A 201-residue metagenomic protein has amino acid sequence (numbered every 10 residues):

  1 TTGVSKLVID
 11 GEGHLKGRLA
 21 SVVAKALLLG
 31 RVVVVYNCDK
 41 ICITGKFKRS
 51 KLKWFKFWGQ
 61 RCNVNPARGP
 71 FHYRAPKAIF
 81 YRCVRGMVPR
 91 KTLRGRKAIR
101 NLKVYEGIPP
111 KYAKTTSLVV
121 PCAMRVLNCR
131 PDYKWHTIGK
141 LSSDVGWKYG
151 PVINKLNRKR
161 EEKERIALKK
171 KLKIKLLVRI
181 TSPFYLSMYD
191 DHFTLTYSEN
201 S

Functional and structural regions predicted by a protein language model:
T1-S201: Ribosome-associated RNA-binding proteins
